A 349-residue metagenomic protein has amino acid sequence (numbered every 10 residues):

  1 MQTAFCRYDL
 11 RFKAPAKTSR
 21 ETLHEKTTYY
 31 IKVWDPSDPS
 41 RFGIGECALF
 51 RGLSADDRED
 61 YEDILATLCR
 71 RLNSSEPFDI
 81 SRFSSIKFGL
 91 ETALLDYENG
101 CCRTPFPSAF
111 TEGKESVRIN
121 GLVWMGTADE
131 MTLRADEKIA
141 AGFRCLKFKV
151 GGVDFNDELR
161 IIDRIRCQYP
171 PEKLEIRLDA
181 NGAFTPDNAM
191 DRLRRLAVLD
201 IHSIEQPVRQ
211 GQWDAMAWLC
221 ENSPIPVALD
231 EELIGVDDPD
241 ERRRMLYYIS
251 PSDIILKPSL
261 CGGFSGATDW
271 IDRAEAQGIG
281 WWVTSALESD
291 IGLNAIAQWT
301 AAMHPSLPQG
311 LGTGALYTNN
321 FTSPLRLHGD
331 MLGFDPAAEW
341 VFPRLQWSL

Functional and structural regions predicted by a protein language model:
M1-I176, N181-A183, D187-M190, R195-A197 (+1 more regions): N-terminal capping/lid subdomain adjacent to the active-site entrance of alpha/beta enzymes
Y8-R11, M125, L233, L287 (+1 more regions): Short, solvent-exposed coil/turn elements at secondary-structure transition points
C47, Q206, L311: Active-site donor-binding loop signature of nucleotide-sugar glycosyltransferases
C69-E76, S252, Q277-V283, P305-L307: A short pocket-lining beta-strand/turn micro-motif at the edge of beta-sheets
G121, I255, G310-L311: Structural signal for conserved beta-strand scaffold positions within catalytic alpha/beta enzyme cores
V153-N294, Q298, Y317-H328: Catalytic core of soluble alpha/beta enzymes
Q298-H304: Oxidoreductase and adenylate-handling cofactor-binding alpha/beta cores
H304-A315: Short helix/strand-capping turn motifs
